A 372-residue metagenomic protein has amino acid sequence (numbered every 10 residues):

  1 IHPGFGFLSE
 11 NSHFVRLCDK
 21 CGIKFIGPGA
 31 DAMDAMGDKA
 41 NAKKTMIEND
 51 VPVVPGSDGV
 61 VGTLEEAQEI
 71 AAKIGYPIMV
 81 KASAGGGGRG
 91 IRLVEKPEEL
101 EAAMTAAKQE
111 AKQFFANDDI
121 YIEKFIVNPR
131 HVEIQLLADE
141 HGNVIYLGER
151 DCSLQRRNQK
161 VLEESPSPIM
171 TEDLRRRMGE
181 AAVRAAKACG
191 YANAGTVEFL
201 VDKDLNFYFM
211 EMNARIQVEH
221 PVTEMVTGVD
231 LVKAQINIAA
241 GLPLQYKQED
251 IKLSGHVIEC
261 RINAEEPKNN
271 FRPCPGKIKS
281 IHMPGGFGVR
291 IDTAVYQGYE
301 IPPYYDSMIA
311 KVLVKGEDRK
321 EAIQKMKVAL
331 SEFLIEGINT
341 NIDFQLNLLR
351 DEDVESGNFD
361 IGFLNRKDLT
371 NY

Functional and structural regions predicted by a protein language model:
H2-V197, V201-Q217: N-terminal beta-alpha lobe that positions the nucleotide/phosphoryl donor in ATP/NTP-coupled carboxylate activation
A182, P221-Y372: Catalytic cores of soluble metabolic enzymes centered on carboxylation/carboxyl-transfer
